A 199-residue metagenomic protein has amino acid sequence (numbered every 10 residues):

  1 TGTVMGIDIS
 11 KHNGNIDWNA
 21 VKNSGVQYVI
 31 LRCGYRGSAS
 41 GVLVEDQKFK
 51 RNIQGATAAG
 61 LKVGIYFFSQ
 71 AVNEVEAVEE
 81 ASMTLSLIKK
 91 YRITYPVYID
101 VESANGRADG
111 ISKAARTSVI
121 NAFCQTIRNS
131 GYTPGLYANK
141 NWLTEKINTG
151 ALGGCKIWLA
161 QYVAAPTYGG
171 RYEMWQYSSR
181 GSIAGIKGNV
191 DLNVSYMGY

Functional and structural regions predicted by a protein language model:
T1-N15, G150-Y199: Functionally critical loop-and-helix segments that line ligand-binding/catalytic clefts of soluble enzyme domains
G2-C124, R128-G131: Substrate-binding cleft of extracellular glycoside hydrolase catalytic domains
R36, A104, N141-L143, A164-A165 (+1 more regions): Short, solvent-exposed loop/turn segments at secondary-structure junctions
D46, S112, N139-K140, N148 (+2 more regions): Alpha-helix initiation/capping motif
V63, T133-G135, I157: Hydrophobic anchor at the start of a short beta-strand that flanks the dinucleotide cofactor-binding loop
F67, A138, Q161: Short beta-strand/turn micro-motifs composed of small residues that flank or help shape donor/cofactor-binding pockets
L85-I99, S103, K146-R171: Structural recognition of alpha->loop->beta junctions
I127-E145: Aromatic-lined carbohydrate-recognition surfaces of secreted/lumenal glycan-active proteins
